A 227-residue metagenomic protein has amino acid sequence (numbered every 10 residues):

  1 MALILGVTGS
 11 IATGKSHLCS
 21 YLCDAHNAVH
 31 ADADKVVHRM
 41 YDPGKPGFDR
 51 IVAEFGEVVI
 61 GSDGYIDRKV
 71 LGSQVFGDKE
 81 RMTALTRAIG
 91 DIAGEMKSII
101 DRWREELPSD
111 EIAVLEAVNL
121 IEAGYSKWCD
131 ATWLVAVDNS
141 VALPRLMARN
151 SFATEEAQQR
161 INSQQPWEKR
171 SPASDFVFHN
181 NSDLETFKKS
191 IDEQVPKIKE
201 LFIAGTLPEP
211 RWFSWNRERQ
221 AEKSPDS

Functional and structural regions predicted by a protein language model:
V7: Hydrophobic anchor at the beta1->P-loop junction of P-loop NTPases
I11: The conserved Walker
S16: Walker A/P-loop
A28-D42: Short beta-strand-centered segment that lines the nucleotide-binding/catalytic pocket of NTP-utilizing
H38-E111: ATP-dependent small-molecule kinase phosphotransfer cores that center on conserved nucleotide phosphate-binding segments
G94, S98-R149: ATP-dependent NMP and nucleoside kinases share a basic, alpha-helical "lid"
M96-K97, K127-W128, A148, F152-D226: Small-molecule kinase domains that catalyze NTP-dependent phosphoryl transfer to phosphate-bearing small molecules
